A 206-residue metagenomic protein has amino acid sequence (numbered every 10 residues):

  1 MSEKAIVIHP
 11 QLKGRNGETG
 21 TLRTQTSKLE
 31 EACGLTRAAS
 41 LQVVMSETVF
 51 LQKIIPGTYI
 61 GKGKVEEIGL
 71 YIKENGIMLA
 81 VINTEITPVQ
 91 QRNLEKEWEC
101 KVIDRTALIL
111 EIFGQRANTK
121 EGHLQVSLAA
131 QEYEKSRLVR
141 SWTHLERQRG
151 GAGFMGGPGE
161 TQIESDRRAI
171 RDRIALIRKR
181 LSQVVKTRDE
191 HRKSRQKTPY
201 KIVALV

Functional and structural regions predicted by a protein language model:
M1-A5, N16, S141, L145-V206: Conserved G1/Walker A P-loop phosphate-binding module
M1-E111: N-terminal accessory targeting/assembly segments
R23, Y59, Q115, G122 (+3 more regions): Register-specific recognition of a single heptad position within extended alpha-helical repeats
A80, Q131, I170: Conserved hydrophobic/aromatic pocket- or pore-lining residues that grip, position, or stack substrates in active sites
A107-L108, S136, A169, L176: Short acidic/polar capping segments at secondary-structure boundaries
A107-V126: Short alpha-helix plus adjacent loop in nuclease-associated cores
L128, E132-E146: A charged, well-structured terminal subsegment
